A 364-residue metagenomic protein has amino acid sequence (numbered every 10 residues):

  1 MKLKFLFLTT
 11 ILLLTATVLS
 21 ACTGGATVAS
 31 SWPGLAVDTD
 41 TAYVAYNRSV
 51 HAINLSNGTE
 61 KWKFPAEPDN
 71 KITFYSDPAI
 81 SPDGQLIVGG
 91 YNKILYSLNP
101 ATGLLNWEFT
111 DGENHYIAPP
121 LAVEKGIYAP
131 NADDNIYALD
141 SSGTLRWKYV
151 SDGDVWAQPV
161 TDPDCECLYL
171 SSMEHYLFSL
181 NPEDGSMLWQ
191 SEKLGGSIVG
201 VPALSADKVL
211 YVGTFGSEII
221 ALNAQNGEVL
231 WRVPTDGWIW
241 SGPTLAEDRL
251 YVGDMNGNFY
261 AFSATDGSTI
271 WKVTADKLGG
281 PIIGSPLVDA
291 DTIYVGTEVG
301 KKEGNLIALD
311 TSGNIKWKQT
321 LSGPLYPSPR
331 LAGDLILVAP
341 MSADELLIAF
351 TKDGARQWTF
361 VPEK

Functional and structural regions predicted by a protein language model:
M1-T9: Bacterial N-terminal signal peptides that target proteins for export
T9-S20: Bacterial N-terminal signal peptides
A21-K364: Secretory-pathway ectodomains
